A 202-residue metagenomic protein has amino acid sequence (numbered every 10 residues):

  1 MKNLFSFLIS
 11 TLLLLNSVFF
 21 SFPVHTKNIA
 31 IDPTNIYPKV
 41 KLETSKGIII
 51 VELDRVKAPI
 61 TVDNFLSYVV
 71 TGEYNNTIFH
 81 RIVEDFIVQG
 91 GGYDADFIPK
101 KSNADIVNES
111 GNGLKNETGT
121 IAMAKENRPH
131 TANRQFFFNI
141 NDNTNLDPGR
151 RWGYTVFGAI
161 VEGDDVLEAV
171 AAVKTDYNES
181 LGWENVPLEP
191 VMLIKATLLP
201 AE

Functional and structural regions predicted by a protein language model:
M1-I9: Bacterial N-terminal signal peptides that target proteins for export
F5-S6, F19-E202: Cyclophilin-like peptidyl-prolyl cis-trans isomerases
L13-S17: Hydrophobic core
